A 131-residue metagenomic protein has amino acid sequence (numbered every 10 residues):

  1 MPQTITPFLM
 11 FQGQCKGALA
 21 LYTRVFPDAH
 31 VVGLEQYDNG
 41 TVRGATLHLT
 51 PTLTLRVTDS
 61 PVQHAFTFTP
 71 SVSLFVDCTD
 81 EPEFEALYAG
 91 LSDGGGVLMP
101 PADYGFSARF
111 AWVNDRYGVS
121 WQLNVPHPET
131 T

Functional and structural regions predicted by a protein language model:
M1-Q3, T41, F68-P70: Residue-level preference for beta-strand/loop junctions
P2-Q3, V32-G33, H48, L55-D59 (+2 more regions): Vicinal oxygen chelate
P7-L9, L74: A structural signal for short, well-ordered beta-strand segments
L9-T52: Core segments of cupin and vicinal oxygen chelate
R43, P70-V72, Y117: Residues that flank catalytic or metal-binding motifs in active/ligand-binding sites
